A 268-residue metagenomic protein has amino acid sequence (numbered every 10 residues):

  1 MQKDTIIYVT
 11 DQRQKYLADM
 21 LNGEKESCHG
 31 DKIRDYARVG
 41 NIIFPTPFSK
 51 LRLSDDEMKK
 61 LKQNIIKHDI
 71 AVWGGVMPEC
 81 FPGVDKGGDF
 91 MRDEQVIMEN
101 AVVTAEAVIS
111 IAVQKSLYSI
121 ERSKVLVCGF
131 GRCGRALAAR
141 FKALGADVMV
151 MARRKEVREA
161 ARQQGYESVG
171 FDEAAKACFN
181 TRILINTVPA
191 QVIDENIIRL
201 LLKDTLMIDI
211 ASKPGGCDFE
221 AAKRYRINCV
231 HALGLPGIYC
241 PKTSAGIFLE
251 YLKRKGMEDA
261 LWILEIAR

Functional and structural regions predicted by a protein language model:
M1, I109-I120: A short, basic/flexible loop-to-alpha-helix module at the beginning of a structural domain
M1-D89, Y251, K255-D259, A267-R268: N-terminal ligand-binding/catalytic initiation module
T5-L21, E121-K142: Glycine-rich adenosine-cofactor-binding loop
D11-Q12, P78, R153-K155, A211-K213: Residues in the short beta-alpha loop(s) of Rossmann-like NAD(P)-binding domains
K25-K32, L144-Q164: NAD(P)-binding Rossmann-fold cofactor-contacting core
P47-D69, R162-G237: Rossmann-like adenosine-cofactor binding region
M77-M91, I210-G256: Rossmann-fold NAD(P)-binding glycine/threonine-rich loop
E94-V113: A glycine-rich, Thr/Ser-enriched phosphate-binding loop motif common to dinucleotide/cofactor-binding enzymes
